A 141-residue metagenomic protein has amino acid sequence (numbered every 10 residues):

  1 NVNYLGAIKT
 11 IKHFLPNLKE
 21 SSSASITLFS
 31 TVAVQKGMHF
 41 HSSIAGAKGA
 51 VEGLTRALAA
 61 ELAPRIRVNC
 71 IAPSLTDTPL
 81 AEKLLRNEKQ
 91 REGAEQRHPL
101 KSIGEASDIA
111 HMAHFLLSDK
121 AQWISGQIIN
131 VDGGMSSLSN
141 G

Functional and structural regions predicted by a protein language model:
I11, A47, T55: Active-site helix of classical SDR
P16, A59-P64, Q122: Alpha-helical segment proximal to the catalytic Tyr-Lys
T31: Residue(s) in the substrate-gating loop at a strand-loop-helix junction that position the organic substrate next
K36, H114, S125-G141: Short C-terminal tail/terminal secondary-structure segment of NAD(P)H-dependent dehydrogenase/reductase domains
G37-A45, A57, N140: Active-site loop-to-helix junction immediately N-terminal to the catalytic Tyr of the SDR YXXXK motif in Rossmann-fold
A72-K83: Short, flexible catalytic-loop segment of classical short-chain dehydrogenase/reductase
H98-I109, K120: A conserved structural motif in NAD(P)-dependent oxidoreductases
